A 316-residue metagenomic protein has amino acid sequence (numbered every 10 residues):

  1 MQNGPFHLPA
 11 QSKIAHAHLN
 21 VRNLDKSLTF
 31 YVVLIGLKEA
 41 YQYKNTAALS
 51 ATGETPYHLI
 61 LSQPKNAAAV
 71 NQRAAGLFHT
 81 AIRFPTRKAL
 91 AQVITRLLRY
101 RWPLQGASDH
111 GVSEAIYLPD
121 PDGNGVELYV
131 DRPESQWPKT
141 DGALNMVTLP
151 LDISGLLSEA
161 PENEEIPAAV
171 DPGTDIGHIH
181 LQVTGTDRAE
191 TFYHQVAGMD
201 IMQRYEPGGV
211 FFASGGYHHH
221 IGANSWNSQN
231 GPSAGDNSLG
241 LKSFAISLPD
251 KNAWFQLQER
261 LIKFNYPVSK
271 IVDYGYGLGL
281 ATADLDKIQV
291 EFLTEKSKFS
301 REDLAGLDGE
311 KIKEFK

Functional and structural regions predicted by a protein language model:
M1-A68, A74-I82, T95, A223: An N-terminus-focused feature that recognizes amino-terminal "leader" regions
M1-D25, H79-T80, S135-D187, L241-I246 (+1 more regions): N-terminal beta-strand motif that seeds the catalytic metal site of vicinal oxygen chelate
Q11-S12, L19-D25, A81-N124, V183-R188 (+3 more regions): Vicinal oxygen chelate
Y31, A168-A213, A223: Conserved small-residue-rich
L34-A40, Q195-M202, I262, Y266: Conserved acetyl-CoA-binding loop of GNAT-fold acetyltransferases
K38-R73, G125-R132, D200-S238, D273 (+2 more regions): Conserved short beta-strand elements that form part of the metal-binding/catalytic scaffold of enzyme active sites
Y43, G76, V112, D175 (+3 more regions): Exposed loop/turn and edge beta-strand positions of beta-sandwich/beta-sheet ligand-binding modules
T46-G111, I116-E127, Q136-G142: Active-site-adjacent scaffolding segments
